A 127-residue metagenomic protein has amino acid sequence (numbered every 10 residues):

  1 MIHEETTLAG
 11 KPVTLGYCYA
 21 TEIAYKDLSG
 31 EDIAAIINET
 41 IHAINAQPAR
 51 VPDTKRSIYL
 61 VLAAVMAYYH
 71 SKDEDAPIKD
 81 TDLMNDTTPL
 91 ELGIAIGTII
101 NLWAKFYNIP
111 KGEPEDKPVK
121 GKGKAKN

Functional and structural regions predicted by a protein language model:
M1-P12, E31-K55, Y59, S71-N127: Charged interaction scaffolds used for protein-protein
G16-Y17: Short linear motifs in exposed loops
I23, D27-S29: N-terminal first-folded block
